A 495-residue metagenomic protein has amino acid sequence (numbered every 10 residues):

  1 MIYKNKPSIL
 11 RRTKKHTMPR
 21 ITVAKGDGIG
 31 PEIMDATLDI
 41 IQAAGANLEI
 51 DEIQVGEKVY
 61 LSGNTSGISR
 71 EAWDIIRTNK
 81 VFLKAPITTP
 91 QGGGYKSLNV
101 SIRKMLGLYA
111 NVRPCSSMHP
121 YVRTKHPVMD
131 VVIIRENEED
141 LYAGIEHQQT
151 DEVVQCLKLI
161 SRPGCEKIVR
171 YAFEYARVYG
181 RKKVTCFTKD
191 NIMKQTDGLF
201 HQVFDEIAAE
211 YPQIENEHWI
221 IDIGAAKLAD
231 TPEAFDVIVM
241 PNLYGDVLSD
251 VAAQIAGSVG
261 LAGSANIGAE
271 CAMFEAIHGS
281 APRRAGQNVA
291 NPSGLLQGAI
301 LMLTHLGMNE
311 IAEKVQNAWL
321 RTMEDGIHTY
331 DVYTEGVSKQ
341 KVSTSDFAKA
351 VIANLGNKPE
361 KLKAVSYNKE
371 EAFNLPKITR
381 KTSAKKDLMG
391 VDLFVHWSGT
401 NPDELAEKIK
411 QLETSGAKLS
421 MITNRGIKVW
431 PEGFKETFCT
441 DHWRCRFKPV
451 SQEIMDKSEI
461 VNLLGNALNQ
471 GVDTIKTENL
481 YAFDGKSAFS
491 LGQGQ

Functional and structural regions predicted by a protein language model:
T22-G45, T150-I221: Glycine-rich phosphate/diphosphate-binding loop of Rossmann-like nucleotide-binding domains
D27-G30, K80, I134, A172 (+4 more regions): Buried hydrophobic positions in well-ordered alpha/beta secondary-structure cores of metabolic enzymes
N47-R70, A226-L228: N-terminal beta-loop-helix "entrance" segment that forms/cooperates in small-molecule cofactor or anionic ligand
E49-E52, Y179-T188, Y211-W219, M308-Q316 (+4 more regions): Flexible, glycine/charged-enriched surface loops at secondary-structure junctions
V59-L61, P120, A229-K314, R321-D325: Glycine-rich phosphate/nucleotide-binding loop
L61-Q155, L243-V247: N-terminal glycine-rich phosphate/adenylate-binding segment common to multiple enzyme folds
E71, G144-E146, V153-C186, D190-M193 (+3 more regions): Glycine-rich phosphate/pyrophosphate-binding loop and the adjoining helix
G356-Q495: C-terminal non-catalytic interaction/assembly regions of soluble proteins
